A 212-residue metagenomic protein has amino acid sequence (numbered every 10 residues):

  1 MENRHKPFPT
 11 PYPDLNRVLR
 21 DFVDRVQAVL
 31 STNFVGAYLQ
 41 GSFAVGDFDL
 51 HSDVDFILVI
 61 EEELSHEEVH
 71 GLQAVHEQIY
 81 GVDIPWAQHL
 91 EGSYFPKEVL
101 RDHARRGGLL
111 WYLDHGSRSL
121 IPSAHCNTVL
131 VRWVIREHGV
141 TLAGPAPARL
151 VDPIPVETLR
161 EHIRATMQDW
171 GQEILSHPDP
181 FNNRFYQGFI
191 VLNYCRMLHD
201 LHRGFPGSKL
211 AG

Functional and structural regions predicted by a protein language model:
M1-G36, E68-V69: Helical scaffold of the NTase/Pol beta-like nucleotidyltransferase catalytic core
E2-F8, A74-R184, V191, M197: Conserved NTP/Mg2+-binding pocket subregion across the NTase superfamily
K6, T10-D14, V59-E63, Y194: A short N-terminal beta->alpha junction/helix N-cap motif
V26-S31, V45-L50, I84: Short secondary-structure boundary/capping segments within folded domains
L39-G41, V45-A74, H89-Y94: Catalytic metal-binding acidic patch
G188-V191, P206: Conserved functional hotspot residues or short segments at active or partner-binding sites across diverse domains
F205-G212: Short, charged amphipathic alpha-helical segments flanked by flexible coils
